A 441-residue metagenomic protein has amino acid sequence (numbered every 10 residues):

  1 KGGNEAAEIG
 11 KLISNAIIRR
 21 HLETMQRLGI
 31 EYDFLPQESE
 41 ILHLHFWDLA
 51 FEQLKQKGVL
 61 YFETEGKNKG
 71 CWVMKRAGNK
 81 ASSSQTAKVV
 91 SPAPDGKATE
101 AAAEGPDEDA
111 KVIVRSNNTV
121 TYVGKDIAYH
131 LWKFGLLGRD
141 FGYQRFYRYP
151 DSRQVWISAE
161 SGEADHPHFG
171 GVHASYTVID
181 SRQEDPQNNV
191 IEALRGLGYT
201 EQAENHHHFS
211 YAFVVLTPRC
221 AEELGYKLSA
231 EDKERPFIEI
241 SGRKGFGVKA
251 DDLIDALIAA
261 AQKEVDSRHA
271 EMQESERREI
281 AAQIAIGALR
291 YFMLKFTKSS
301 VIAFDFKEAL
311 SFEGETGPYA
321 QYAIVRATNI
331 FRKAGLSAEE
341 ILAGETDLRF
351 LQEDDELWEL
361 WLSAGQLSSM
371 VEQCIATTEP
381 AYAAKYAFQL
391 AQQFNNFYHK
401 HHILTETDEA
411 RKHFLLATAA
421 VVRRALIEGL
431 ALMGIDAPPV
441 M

Functional and structural regions predicted by a protein language model:
K1-M441: Non-catalytic interaction-recognition regions
